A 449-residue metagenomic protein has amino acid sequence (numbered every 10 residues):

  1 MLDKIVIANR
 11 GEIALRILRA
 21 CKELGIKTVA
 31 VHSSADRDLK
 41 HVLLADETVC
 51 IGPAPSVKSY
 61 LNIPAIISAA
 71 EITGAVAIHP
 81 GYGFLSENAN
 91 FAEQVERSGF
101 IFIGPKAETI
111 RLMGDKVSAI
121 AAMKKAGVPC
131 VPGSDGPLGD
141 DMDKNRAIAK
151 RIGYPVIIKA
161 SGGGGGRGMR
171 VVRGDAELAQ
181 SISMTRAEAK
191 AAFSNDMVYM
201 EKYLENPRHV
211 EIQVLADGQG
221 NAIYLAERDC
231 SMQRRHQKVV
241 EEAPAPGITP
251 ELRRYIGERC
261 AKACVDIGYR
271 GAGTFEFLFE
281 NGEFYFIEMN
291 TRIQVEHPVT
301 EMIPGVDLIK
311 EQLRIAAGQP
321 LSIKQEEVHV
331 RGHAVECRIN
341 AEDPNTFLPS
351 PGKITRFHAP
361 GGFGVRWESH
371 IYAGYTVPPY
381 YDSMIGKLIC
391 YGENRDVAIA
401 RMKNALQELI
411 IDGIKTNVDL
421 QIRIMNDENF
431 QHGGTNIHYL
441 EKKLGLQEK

Functional and structural regions predicted by a protein language model:
M1-A126, D135-A147, V397: ATP-binding N-terminal substructure of ATP-dependent carboxylate-amine bond-forming enzymes
I7-R16, A20-L24, S34, T48-C50 (+6 more regions): ATP-dependent carboxylate activation and anion-phosphoryl transfer catalytic cores that bind Mg-ATP to form
V29, H79, I101-I103, V131 (+3 more regions): Structural detector of well-ordered beta-strand residues that form the stable sheet scaffold of enzyme domains
S59, L112, L138, V171 (+2 more regions): A structural signal for short, well-ordered beta-strand elements
G81-F84, K106-I110, S134-L138, G166-V171 (+3 more regions): Conserved short loop/turn motifs at secondary-structure junctions
A122, Y154, R167, A187 (+1 more regions): N-terminal phosphate-binding caps/lids of nucleotide- and nucleic-acid-binding domains
I148-I157: Acidic/histidine-enriched active-site and ligand-binding environments that engage anionic O-linkages
